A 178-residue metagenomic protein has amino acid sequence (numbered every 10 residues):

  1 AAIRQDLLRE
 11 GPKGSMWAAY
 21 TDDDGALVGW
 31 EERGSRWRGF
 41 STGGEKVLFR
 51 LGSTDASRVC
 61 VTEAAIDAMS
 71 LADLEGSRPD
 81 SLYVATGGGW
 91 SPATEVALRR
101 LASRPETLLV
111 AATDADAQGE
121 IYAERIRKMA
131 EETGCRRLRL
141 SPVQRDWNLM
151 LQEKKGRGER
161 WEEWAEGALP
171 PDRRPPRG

Functional and structural regions predicted by a protein language model:
A1-E45, R50-S53: Basic, glycine-enriched DNA-binding surface that flanks or lies within the catalytic cores of DNA
D55-C60, L108-L109: Short active-site oxyanion
E63-A64: Helix N-cap/beta->alpha junction signal
D67: Conserved Rossmann-like nucleotide-cofactor binding loop
D73-G178: TOPRIM fold recognition
